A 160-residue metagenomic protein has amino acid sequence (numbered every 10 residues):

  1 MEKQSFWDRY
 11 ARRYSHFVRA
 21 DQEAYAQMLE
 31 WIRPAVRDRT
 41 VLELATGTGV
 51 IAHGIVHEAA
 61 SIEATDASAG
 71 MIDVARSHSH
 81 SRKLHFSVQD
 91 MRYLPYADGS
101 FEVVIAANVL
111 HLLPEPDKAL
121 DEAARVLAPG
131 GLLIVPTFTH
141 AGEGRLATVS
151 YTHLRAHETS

Functional and structural regions predicted by a protein language model:
M1-V36, V50, G54, A141-G142 (+1 more regions): Conserved class I S-adenosyl-L-methionine
R39-G47: Conserved class I S-adenosyl-L-methionine
T48-Y93: Class I SAM-dependent methyltransferase SAM/SAH-binding core
I105: A conserved beta-strand element that flanks and buttresses the S-adenosyl-L-methionine
N108-V109: Short catalytic micro-motifs in class I SAM-dependent methyltransferases
D117-P129: A short glycine-rich, Lys/Arg-flanked "PGG" loop and its adjoining helix->strand segment in the class I
V135-T137: Acidic carboxylate diad motif detector
T152-T159: Conserved small/polar residues in nucleotide/adenosyl-binding loops
